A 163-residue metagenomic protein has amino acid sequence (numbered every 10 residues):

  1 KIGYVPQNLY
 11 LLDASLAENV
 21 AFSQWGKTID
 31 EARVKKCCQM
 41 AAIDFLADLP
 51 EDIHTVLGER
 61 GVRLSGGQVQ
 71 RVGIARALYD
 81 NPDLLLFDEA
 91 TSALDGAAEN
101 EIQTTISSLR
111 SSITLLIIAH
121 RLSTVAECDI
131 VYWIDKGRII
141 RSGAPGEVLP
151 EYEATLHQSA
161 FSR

Functional and structural regions predicted by a protein language model:
G3, N8, L16-A21, C37-M40 (+1 more regions): ABC-family ATPase nucleotide-binding domain "signature/switch" substructure
Q24: A short, flexible helix-to-loop-to-beta junction within the catalytic ATP-binding CA
K27: Catalytic strand-loop-helix junctions within cyclic-nucleotide turnover domains
A32-D52: Conserved ABC ATPase "signature" region
H157-R163: ABC ATPase nucleotide-binding domains
